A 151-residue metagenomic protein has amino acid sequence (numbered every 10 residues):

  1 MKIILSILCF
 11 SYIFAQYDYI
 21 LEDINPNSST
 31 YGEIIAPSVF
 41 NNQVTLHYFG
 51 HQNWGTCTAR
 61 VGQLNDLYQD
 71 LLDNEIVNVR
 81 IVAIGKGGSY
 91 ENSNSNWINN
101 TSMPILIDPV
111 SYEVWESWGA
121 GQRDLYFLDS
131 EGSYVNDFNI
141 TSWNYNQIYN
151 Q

Functional and structural regions predicted by a protein language model:
K2-A15, S102: Sec-dependent N-terminal signal peptides
I13-S38, A59: N-terminal "domain-start" segment that seeds a small globular fold
N41-D66: Conserved redox-active cysteine motifs that mediate thiol-disulfide chemistry, especially di-cysteine Cys-X(1-2)-Cys
T45-F49, N78-G85, P104-I107, D124-L128 (+1 more regions): Structural recognition of the beta-strand scaffold that forms the well-ordered cores of secreted hydrolase catalytic
H51-T56, K86-E91, P109-E113, S133-Y134 (+1 more regions): Solvent-exposed loop/turn segments at secondary-structure junctions within structured extracellular/periplasmic domains
A59-D70, N74-I81, G87-N96: Active-site-proximal cofactor/substrate-binding loop regions of enzyme domains
S95-L128: Short, internal strand/loop/helix patches that form the active-site neighborhood or redox-interaction surface
F127-Q151: Thiol-/selenol-based redox modules, centered on thioredoxin-like and closely related oxidoreductase domains
